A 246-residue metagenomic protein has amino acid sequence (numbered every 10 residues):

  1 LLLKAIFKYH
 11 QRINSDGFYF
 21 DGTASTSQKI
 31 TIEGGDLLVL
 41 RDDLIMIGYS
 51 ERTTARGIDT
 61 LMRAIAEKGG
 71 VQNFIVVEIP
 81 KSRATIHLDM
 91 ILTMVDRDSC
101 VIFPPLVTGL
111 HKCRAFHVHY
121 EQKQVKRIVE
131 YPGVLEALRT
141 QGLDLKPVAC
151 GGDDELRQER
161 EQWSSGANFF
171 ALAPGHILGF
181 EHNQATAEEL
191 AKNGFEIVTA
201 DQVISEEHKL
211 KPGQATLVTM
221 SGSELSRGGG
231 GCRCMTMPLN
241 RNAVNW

Functional and structural regions predicted by a protein language model:
L1-W246: The feature marks the mature, well-folded catalytic cores of soluble enzymes
